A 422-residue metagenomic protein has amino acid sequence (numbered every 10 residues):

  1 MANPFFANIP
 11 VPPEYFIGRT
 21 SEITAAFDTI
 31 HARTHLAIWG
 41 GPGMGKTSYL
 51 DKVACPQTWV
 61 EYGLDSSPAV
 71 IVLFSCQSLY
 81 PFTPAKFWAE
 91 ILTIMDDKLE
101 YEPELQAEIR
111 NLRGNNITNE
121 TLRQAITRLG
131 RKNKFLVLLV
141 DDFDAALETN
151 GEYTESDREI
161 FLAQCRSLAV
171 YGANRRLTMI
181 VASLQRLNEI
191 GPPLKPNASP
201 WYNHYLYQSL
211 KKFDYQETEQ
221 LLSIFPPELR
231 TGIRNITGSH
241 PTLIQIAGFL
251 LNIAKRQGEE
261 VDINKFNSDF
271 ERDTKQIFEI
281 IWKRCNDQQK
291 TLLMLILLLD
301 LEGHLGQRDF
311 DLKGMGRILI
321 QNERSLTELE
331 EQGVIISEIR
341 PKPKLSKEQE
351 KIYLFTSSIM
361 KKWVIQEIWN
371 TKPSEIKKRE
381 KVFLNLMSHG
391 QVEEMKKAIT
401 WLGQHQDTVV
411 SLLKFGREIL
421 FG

Functional and structural regions predicted by a protein language model:
M1-I17, S21-E22, E104-E108, P200-N203: Conserved adenine-nucleotide phosphate-binding loops and their immediately adjacent elements
H35, G114-R186, P193-P196: Conserved Walker B catalytic segment
W39-I71: P-loop NTPase Walker A phosphate-binding motif
V70-E104: Conserved NTP-binding/hydrolysis module of P-loop NTPases
Y101-L105, R379-G422: Short, cationic, amphipathic peptide segments
H204-R230, A247: Conserved small helical "lid"/interfacial subdomain of P-loop NTPases
P227-E331, E338-L345, K377-E380: Winged-helix-like regulatory helical subdomains adjacent to P-loop NTPase cores
K351, S358-S388: Short, amphipathic alpha-helical interaction segments positioned at domain boundaries
